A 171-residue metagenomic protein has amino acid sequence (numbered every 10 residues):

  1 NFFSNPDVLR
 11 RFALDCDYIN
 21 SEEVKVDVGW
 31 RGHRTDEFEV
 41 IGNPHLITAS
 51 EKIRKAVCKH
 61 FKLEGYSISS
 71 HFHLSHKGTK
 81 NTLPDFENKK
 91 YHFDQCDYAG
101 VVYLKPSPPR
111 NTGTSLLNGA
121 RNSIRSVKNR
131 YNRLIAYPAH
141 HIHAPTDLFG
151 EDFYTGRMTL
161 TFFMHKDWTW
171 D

Functional and structural regions predicted by a protein language model:
N1-N88: Non-heme Fe(II)/2-oxoglutarate
K77-D171: Catalytic core of non-heme Fe(II) oxygenases with the double-stranded beta-helix
